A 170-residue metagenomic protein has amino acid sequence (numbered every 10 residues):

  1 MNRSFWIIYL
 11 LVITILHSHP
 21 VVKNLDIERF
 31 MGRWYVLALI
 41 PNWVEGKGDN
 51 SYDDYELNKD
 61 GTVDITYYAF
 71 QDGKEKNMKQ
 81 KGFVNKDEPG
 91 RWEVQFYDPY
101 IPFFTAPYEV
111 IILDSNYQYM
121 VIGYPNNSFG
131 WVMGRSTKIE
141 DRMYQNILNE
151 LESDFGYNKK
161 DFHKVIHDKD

Functional and structural regions predicted by a protein language model:
N2-Y9: Sec-dependent signal peptide recognition, specifically the positively charged N-region followed immediately by
L11-D170: A beta-rich soluble binding module of mature secreted/lumenal proteins
